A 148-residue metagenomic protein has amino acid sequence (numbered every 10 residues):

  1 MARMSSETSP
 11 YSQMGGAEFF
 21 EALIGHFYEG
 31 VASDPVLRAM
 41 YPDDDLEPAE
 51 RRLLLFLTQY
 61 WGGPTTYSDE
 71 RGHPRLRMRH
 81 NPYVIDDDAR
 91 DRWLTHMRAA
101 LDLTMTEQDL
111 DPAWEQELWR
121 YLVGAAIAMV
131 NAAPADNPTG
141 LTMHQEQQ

Functional and structural regions predicted by a protein language model:
A2-T8, E21-T104, P112-P134, T139: Heme-based O2/NO sensor domains and their adjacent alpha-helical segments, primarily globin folds but also including
Y11-Q13: Short, motif-level signal for alpha-helix interfacial/capping segments enriched in acidic residues and aromatics/proline
Q147-Q148: Non-catalytic regulatory/interaction regions at protein termini and inter-domain linkers
